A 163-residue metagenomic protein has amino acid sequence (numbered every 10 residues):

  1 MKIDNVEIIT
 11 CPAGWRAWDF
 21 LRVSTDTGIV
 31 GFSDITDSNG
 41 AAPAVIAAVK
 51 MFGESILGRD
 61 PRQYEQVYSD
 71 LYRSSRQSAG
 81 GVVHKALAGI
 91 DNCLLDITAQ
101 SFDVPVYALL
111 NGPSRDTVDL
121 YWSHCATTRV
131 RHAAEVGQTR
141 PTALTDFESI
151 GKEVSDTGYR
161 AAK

Functional and structural regions predicted by a protein language model:
M1-S38: Structured beta-strand/loop patches that form or line metal/cofactor-binding pockets in enzymes
G14, A88-G89, L144: Short alpha-helix boundary/capping motifs
D26-F102: Metal- or metallocofactor-binding catalytic centers and their adjacent structured scaffolds across diverse enzyme
D91-H132: Glycine-rich, aromatic-flanked loop segments that form ligand/cofactor-binding clefts across common enzyme folds
D116-K163: Metal-dependent enolase-superfamily TIM-barrel catalytic cores that perform enediolate-based chemistry
